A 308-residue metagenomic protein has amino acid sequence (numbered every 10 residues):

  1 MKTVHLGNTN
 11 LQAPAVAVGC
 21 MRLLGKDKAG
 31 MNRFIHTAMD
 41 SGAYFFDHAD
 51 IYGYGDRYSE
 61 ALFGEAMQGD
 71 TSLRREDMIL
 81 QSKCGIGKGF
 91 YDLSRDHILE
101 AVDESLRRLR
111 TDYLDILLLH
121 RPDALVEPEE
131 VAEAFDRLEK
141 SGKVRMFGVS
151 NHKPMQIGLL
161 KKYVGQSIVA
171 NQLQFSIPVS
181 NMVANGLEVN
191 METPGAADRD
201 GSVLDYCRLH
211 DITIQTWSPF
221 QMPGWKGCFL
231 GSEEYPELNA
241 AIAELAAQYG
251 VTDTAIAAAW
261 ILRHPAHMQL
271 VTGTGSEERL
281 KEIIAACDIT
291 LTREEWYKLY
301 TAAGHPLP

Functional and structural regions predicted by a protein language model:
M1-M78, K140, Q221-P223: N-terminal binding-site loop/beta-alpha segment at the start of enzyme catalytic domains that lines or forms
L23-A29, D50-S59, G87-D92, D123-E127 (+2 more regions): Acidic-and-aromatic substrate-binding clefts and catalytic sites of carbohydrate-active enzymes
D27-A38, L93-R108, M155-G158: Short, acidic/polar
M31, F63, I98, V102 (+2 more regions): Aromatic/hydrophobic pocket-lining residues that form the small-molecule binding cavity in soluble enzyme cores
A43, T111-L114, V144, I168: A structural motif
S72-D96, H120-R121: Structural motif corresponding to the early beta-alpha repeats
L106-E127: Active-site groove signature of glycoside hydrolases
P122, V126-P308: Beta/alpha (TIM)-barrel catalytic core signal, keyed to glycine-rich beta->alpha loops juxtaposed to Asp/Glu that bind
